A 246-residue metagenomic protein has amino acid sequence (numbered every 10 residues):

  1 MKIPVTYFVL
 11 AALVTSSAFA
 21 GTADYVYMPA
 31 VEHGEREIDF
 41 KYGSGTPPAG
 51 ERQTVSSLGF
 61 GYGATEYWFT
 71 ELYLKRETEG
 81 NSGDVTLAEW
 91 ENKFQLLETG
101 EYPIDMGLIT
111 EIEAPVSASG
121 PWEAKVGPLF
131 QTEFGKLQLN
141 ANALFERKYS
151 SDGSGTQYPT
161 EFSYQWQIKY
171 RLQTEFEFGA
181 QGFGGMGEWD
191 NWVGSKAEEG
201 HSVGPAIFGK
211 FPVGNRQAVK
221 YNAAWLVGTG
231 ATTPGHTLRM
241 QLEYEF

Functional and structural regions predicted by a protein language model:
M1-V26: Cleavable N-terminal export/targeting peptides
F19-F246: Transmembrane beta-barrel domains of Gram-negative outer membranes and organellar outer membranes
